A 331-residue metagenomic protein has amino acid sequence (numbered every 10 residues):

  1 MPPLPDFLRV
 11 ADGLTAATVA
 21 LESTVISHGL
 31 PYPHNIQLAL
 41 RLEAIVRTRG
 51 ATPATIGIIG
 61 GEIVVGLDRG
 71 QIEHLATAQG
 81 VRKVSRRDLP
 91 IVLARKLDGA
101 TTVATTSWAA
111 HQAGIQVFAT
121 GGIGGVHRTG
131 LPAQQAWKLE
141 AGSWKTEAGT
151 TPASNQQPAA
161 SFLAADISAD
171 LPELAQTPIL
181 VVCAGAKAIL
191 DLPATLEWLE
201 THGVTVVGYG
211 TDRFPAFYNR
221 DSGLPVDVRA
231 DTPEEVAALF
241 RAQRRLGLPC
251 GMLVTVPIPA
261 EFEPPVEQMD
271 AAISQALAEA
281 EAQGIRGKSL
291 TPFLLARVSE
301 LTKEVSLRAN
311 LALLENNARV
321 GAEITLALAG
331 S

Functional and structural regions predicted by a protein language model:
M1, A133-S161, S331: Short, basic, low-complexity termini and linkers enriched in Ser/Thr/Gly/Pro that act as targeting/leader peptides
A11-L14, T18-V19, T48, W108-Q112 (+6 more regions): Solvent-exposed alpha-helices and their adjacent loops that cap or buttress functional pockets in soluble metabolic
V19-L21, P53-I58, L93, G99-T102 (+6 more regions): General beta-strand structural signal in soluble alpha/beta enzymes
S23, H28-L30, I36-I91, R245-A260: Glycine-rich nucleotide/cofactor/substrate-binding loop typically near the N-terminus or early in the first domain
G70-I123: A generic, well-ordered mixed alpha/beta core segment in the N-terminal half of proteins
T102-V103, F162-E200, E234-A238: Active-site glycine-rich loop that binds ribose-phosphate moieties when present
N219-R245: Anionic-ligand binding region
L248-N316: A C-terminal functional module that forms or caps the active site or interfaces directly with catalytic machinery
